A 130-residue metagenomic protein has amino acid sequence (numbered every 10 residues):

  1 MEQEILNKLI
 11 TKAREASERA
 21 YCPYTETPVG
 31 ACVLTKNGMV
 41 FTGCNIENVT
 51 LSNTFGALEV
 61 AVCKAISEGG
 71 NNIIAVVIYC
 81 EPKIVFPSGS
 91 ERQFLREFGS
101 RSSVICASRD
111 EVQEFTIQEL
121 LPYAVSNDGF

Functional and structural regions predicted by a protein language model:
M1-C22, E68-F130: C-terminal binding/interaction regions
T25: Active-site segments that bind and position negatively charged phosphate/pyrophosphate groups
P28-T35: Short beta-strand scaffold segments in enzyme catalytic cores
M39-V40: Hydrophobic "anchor" residues
C44-V60: Compact, glycine-rich, soluble single-domain proteins
G56-E68, P87: Feature captures the catalytic cores and cofactor-binding loops of soluble hydro-lyases/lyases that act on carboxylate
